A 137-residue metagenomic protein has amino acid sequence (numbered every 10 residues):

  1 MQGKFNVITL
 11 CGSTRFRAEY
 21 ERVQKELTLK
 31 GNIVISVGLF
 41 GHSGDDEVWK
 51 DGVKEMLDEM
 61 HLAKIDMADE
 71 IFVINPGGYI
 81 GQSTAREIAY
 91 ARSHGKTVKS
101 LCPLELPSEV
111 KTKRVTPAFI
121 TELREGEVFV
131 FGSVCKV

Functional and structural regions predicted by a protein language model:
M1-V137: Conserved catalytic or regulatory cores that recognize and/or transform ribose-phosphate-containing ligands
